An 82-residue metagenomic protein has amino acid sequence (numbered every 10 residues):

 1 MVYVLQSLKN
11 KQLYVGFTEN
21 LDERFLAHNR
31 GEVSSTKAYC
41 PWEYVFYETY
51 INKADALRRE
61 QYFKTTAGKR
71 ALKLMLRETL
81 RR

Functional and structural regions predicted by a protein language model:
M1-S35, C40, Y47, I51-G68 (+1 more regions): GIY-YIG nuclease catalytic motif and its immediate N-terminal context
